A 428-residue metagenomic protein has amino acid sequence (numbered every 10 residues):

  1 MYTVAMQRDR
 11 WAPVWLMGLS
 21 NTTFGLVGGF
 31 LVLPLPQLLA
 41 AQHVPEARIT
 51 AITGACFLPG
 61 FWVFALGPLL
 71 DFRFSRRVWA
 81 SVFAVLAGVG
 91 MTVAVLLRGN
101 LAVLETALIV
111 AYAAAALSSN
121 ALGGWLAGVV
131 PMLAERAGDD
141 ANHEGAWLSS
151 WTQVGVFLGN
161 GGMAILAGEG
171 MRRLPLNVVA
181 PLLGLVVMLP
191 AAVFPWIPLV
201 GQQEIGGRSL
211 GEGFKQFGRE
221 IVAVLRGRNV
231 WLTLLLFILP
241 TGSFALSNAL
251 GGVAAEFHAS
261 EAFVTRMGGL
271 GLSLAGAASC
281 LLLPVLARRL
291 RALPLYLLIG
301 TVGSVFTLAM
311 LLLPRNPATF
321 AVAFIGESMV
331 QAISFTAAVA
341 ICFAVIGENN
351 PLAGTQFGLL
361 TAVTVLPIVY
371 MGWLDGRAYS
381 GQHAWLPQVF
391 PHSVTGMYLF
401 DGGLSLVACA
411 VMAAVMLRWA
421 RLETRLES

Functional and structural regions predicted by a protein language model:
M1-R10, V200-L232: Juxtamembrane intracellular "pre-TM" segments in multi-pass secondary transporters
Y2-G60, W231-L236, P240-H258, T265: Helix-loop boundary and gating motifs at the non-cytosolic
L58-F64, R266-R288, F306, I368: Transmembrane alpha-helices of Major Facilitator/SLC transporters
W62-S75, M171, A278-A292, Y379-S380: Helix-to-loop junctions at the C-terminal end of transmembrane segments in multipass secondary transporters
V63, H143-I165, T361-G372: Glycine-rich segments within core transmembrane alpha-helices of 12-TM secondary carriers
F72-L86, R288-T301: Cytoplasmic membrane-interface "Motif A"-like loop-to-helix N-cap segments of 12-TM Major Facilitator Superfamily
V85-N100, T301-R315: C-terminal ends and interior cores of transmembrane alpha-helices in multi-pass membrane transporters/permeases
L293-A338: C-terminal transmembrane helical hairpin of 12-TM major facilitator-type secondary transporters
